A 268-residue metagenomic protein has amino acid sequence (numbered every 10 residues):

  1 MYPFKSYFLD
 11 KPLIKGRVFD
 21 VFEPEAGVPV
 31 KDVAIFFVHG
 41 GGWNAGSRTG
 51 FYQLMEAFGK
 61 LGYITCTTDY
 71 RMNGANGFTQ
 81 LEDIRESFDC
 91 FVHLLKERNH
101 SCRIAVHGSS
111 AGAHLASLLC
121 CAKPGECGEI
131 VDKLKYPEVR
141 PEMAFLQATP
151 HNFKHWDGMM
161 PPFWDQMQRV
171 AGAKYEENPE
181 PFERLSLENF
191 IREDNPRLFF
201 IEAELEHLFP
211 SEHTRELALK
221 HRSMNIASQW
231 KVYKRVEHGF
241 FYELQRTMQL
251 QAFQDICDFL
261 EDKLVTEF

Functional and structural regions predicted by a protein language model:
M1-F268: Alpha/beta-hydrolase superfamily serine-hydrolase fold, recognizing
